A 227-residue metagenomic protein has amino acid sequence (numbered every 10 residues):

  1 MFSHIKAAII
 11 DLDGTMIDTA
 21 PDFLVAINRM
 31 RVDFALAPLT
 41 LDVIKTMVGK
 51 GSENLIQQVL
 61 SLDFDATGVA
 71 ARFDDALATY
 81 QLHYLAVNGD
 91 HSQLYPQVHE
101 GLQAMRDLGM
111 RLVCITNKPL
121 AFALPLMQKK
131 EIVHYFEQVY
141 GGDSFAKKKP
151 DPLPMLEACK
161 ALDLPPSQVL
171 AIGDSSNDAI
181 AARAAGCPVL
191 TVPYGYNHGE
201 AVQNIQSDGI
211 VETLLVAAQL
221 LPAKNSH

Functional and structural regions predicted by a protein language model:
M1-K6, D42, R106, L120 (+1 more regions): Asp-based, Mg2+/Mn2+-dependent phosphohydrolase catalytic module
M1-T46: Active-site neighborhood of HAD-like aspartate-dependent phosphohydrolases
H4, L82-C114, L120, L124 (+1 more regions): Short, acidic loop-to-helix structural element flanking the phosphoryl-transfer center in phosphate-processing enzymes
I9-D11, I115, I172: Generic enzyme active-site microenvironment
D18, C114-T116, T191: Hydrophobic residues in well-ordered beta-strands that form the structural core
F23-L24, S52-I56, L77, Y95 (+3 more regions): A general structural signal for well-ordered alpha-helical segments in protein cores
V32-A37, F64-V69, D107-L108, E131-Y135 (+1 more regions): Short helix-capping segments at alpha-helix termini
K50-A86, H99, A104: A metal-dependent, Asp-based hydrolase signature
